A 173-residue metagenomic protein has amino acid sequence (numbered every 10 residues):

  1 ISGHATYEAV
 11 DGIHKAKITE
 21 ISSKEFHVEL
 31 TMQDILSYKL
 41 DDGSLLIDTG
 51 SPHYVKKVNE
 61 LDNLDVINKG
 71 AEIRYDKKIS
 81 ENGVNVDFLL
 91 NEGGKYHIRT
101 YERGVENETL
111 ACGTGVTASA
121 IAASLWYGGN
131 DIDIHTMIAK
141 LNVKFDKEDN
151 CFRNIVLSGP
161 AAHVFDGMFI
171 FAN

Functional and structural regions predicted by a protein language model:
I1-A111, A118-N173: Active-site proximal loop and beta-alpha junction motif in alpha/beta enzyme cores
